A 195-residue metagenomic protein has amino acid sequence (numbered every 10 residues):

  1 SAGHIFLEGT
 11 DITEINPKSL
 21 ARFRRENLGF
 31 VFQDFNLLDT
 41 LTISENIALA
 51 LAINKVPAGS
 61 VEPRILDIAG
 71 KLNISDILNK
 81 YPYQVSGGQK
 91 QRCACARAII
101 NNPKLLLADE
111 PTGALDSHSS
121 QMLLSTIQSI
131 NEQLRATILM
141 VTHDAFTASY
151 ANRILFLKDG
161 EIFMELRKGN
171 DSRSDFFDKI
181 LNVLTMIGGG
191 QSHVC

Functional and structural regions predicted by a protein language model:
S1-L157: ABC family nucleotide-binding domain
E161-M186: Conserved beta-strand-loop-alpha-helix hinge in the C-terminal portion of ABC ATPase nucleotide-binding domains
H193-C195: Short acidic DE-rich linear segments
